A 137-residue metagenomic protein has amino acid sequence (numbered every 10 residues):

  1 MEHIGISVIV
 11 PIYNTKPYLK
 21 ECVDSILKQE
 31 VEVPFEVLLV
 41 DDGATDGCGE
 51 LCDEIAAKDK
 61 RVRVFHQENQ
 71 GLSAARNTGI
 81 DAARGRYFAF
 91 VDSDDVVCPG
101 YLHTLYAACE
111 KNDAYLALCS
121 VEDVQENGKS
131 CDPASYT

Functional and structural regions predicted by a protein language model:
M1-T137: Nucleotide-sugar donor-binding/catalytic module of glycosyltransferases that assemble extracellular/cell-envelope
